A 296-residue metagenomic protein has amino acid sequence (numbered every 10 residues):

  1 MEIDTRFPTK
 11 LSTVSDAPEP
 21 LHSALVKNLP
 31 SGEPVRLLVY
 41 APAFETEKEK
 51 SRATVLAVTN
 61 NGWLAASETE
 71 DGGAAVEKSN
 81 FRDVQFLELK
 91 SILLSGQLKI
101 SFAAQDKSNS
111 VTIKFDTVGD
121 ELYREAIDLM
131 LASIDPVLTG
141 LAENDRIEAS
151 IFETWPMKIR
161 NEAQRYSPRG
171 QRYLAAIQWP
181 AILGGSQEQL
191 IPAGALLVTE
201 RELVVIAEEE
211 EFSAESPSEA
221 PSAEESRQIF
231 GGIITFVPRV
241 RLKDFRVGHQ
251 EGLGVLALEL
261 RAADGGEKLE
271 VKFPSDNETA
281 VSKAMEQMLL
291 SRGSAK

Functional and structural regions predicted by a protein language model:
M1-K50, A75, R82, L87-R201 (+1 more regions): Intrinsic disorder/low-complexity detector
L56-A57, L197: Short beta-strand motif characteristic of blades in beta-propeller domains
N61, S67-E70: N-terminal beta-strand/beta-hairpin edge segment
S67-E68, K78-F81: Membrane-topology and secretion signals of cell-surface/extracellular proteins
